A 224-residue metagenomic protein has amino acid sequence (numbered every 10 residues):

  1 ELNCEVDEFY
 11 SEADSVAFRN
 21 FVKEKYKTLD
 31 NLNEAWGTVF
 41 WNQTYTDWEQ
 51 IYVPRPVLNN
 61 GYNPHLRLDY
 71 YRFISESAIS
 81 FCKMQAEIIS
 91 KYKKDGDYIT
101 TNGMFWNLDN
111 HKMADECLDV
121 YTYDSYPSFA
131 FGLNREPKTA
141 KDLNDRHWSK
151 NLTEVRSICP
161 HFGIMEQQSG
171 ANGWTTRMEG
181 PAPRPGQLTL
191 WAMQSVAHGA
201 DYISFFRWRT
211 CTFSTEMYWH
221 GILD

Functional and structural regions predicted by a protein language model:
E1-R146, K150: Polysaccharide-binding and catalytic clefts of secreted carbohydrate-active enzymes
T100-D224: Hydrophobic targeting/anchoring helices
